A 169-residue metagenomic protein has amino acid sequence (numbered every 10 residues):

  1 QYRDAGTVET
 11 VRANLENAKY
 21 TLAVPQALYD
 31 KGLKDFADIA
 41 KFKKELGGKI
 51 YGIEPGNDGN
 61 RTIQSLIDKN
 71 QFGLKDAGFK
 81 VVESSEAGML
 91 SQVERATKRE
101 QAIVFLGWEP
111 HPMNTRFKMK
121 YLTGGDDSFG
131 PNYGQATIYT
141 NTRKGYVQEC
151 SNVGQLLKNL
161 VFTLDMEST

Functional and structural regions predicted by a protein language model:
Q1, L15, L22, G107-P112 (+2 more regions): Tryptophan-centric aromatic hotspots in well-structured domains and transmembrane helices
Q1, P55-D126: Ligand-binding pocket segment of bilobal, Venus flytrap-like solute-binding proteins
R3, N14-E16, K43-E45, K98-R99 (+3 more regions): Extracellular/periplasmic catalytic domains that process cell-envelope and extracellular macromolecules
R3-P55: A conserved helix-loop-strand patch within extracytoplasmic ligand-binding domains of the periplasmic binding
A18-Y20, L46-G48, A77, Q101 (+1 more regions): Envelope-exposed proteins and targeting segments
Y20-D30, Q135-E149: A bilobed periplasmic-binding-protein/Venus flytrap-type ligand-binding module shared by bacterial periplasmic
G32-D35, G59, I63, M89 (+3 more regions): Stable alpha-helical elements in mature extracytoplasmic
I103-F105, Q148-T169: Segments of small-molecule ligand-sensing domains
